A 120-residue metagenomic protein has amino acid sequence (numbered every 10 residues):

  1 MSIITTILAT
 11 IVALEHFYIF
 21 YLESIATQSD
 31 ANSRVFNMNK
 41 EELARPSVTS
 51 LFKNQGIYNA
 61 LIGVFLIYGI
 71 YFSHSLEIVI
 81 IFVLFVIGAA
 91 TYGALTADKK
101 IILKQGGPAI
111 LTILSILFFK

Functional and structural regions predicted by a protein language model:
S2-A26: N-terminal signal-anchor transmembrane alpha helix
V12, G56-I67, A109: Core segments of transmembrane alpha-helices that mediate helix-helix packing or line hydrophobic substrate/ligand
Y21, G88-K100: C-terminal ends of transmembrane helices
I25-V48: Cytosolic, membrane-interface loops and tails of multi-pass inner-membrane proteins
L43-L61: Interfacial helix-start motif at the membrane-water boundary
S73-L84: Structural signature of hydrophobic alpha-helical transmembrane segments
I116-K120: Juxtamembrane boundary at the C-terminal end of a transmembrane helix
